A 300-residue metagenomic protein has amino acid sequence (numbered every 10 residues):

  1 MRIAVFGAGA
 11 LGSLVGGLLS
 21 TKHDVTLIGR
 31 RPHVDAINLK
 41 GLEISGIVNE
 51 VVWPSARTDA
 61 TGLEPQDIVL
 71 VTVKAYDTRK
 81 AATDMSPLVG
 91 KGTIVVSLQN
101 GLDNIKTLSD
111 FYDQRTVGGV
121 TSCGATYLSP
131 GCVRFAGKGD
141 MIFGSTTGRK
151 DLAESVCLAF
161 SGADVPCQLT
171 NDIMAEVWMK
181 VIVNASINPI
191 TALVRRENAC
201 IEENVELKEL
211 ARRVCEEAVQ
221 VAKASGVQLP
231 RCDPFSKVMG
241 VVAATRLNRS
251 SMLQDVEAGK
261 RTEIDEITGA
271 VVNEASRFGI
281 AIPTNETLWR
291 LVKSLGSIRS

Functional and structural regions predicted by a protein language model:
M1-G46: NAD(P)+-binding Rossmann beta1-loop-alpha1 motif at the extreme N-terminus of oxidoreductases
R2-A4, T26, V96, I142 (+1 more regions): A structural signal for isolated positions on well-ordered beta-strands in alpha/beta enzyme cores
G17-T21, T83-P87, D110, G269 (+2 more regions): Short, well-ordered alpha-helices that flank and scaffold nucleotide-derived cofactor binding pockets
P32, Y76-D77, L102-D103, D151 (+1 more regions): Short alpha-helical
A36, P87-L88, T107-F111, R115 (+3 more regions): Internal alpha-helical scaffold of NAD(P)-dependent oxidoreductase catalytic cores
V48-C132: Rossmann-like NAD(P)(H) cofactor-binding subdomain of soluble oxidoreductases
R212-S300: NAD(P)-dependent Rossmann-like dehydrogenase/reductase catalytic/cofactor-binding core
